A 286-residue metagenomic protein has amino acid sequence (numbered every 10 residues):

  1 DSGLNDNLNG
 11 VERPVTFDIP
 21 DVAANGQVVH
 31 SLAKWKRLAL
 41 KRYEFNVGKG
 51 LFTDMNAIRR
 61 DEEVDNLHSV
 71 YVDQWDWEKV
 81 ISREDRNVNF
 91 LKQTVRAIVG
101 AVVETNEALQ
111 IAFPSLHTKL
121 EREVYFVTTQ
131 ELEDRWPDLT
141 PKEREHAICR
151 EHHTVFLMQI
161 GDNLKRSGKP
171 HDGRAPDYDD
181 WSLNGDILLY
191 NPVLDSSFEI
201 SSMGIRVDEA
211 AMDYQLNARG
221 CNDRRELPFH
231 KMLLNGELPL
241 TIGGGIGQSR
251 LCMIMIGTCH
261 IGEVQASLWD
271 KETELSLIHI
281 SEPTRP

Functional and structural regions predicted by a protein language model:
D1-H68, D76-V80: Class II aminoacyl-tRNA synthetase-like tRNA-binding/catalytic domains
N9-V11, N46-G48, S69-Y71, C149-E151 (+2 more regions): A short, structural micro-pattern
Q27, W35-A39, F90, A210-A211 (+1 more regions): Exposed alpha-helical structural elements
N46-V47, I98-T105, L109, L164 (+3 more regions): Short secondary-structure junctions and interdomain/linker hinges
G48, T53-H146: Extended, charged alpha-beta segments that form solvent-exposed binding/catalytic grooves in nucleic-acid-handling
I58, T129-L277, S281: A translation/RNA-centric and nucleic-acid-associated enzymatic feature enriched in Class II aminoacyl-tRNA synthetases
E282-P286: Short "domain-exit" segments at the C-terminal end of structured domains
